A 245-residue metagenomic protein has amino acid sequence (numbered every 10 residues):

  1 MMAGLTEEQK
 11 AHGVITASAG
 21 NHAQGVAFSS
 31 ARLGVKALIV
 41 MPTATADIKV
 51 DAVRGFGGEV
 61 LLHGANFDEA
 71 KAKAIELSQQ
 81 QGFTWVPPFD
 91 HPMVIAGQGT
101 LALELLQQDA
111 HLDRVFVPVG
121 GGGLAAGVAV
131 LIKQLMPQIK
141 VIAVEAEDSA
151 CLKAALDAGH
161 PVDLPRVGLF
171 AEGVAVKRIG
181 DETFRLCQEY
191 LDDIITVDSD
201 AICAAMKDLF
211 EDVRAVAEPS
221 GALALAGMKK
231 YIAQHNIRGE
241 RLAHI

Functional and structural regions predicted by a protein language model:
M1-I245: PLP-dependent amino-acid enzyme catalytic core
